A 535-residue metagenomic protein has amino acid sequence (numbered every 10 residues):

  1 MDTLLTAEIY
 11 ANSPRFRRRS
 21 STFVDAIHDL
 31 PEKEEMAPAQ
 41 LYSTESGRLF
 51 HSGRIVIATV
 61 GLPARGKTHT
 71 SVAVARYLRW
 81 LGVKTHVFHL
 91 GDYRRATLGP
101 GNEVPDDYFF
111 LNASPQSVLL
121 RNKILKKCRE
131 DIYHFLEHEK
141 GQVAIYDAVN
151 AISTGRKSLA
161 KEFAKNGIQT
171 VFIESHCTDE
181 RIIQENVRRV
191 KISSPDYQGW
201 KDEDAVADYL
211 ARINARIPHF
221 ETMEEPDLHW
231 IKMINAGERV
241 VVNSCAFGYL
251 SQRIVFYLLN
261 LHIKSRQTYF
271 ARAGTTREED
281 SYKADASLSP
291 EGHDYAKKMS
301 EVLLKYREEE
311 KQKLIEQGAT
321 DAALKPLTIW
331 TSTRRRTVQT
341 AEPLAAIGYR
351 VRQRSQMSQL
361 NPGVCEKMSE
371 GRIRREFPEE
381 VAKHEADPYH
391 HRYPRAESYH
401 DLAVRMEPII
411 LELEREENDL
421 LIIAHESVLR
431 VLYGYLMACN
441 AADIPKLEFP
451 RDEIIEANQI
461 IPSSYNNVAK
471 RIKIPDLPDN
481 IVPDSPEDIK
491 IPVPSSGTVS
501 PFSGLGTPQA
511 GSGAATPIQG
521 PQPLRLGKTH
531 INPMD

Functional and structural regions predicted by a protein language model:
M1-E35: Charged, amphipathic alpha-helical linker segments immediately N-terminal to NTP-binding catalytic cores
L4, S20-H28, S43-G47, H51 (+3 more regions): NTP-dependent small-molecule kinase module
L30, S43-R48, V241-Q267, M299-E309 (+3 more regions): Acidic, low-complexity terminal tails and accessory targeting/binding regions of phosphate-metabolizing enzymes
T59, I422: Hydrophobic anchor at the beta1->P-loop junction of P-loop NTPases
P63: The conserved Walker
T68-L136, K140, R181-I183, N361-P362: Conserved substrate/cofactor phosphate-moiety recognition/catalytic segment in nucleotide-dependent phosphotransferases
D106-L119, F163-T222: A glycine- and Lys/Arg-enriched "phosphate-lid" helix/loop adjacent to the NTP-binding pocket of small-molecule kinases
A148, R156-K157, Q169-N186, T275-E279 (+4 more regions): Phosphate-coordination/substrate-recognition cap region in phosphate-metabolizing enzymes
